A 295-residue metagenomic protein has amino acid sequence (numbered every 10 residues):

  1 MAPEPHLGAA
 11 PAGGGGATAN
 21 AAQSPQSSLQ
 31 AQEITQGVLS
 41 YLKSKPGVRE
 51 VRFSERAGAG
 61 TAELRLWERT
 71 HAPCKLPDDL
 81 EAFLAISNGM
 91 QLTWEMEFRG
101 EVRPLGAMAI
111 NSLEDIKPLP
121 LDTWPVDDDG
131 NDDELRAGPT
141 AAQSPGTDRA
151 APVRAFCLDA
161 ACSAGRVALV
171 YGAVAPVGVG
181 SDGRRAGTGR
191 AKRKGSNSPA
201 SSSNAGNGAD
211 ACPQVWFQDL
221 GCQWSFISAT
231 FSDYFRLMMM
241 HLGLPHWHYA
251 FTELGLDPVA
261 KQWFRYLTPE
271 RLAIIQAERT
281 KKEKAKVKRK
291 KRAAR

Functional and structural regions predicted by a protein language model:
A2-L169, V174-P176, A205, T252 (+3 more regions): A surface-exposed partner-binding patch
D127, V177, D182, G243-L244 (+3 more regions): N-terminal processing/targeting junctions
D133-A141, V177-N207: Intrinsically disordered, low-complexity domain-flanking/linker segments in eukaryotic proteins, enriched
R154, A211-P213: Core residues of folded domains in eukaryotic genome-function proteins
S163-A168, G178-V179, G221-A229: Short, surface-exposed beta-strand/loop "edge" segments at domain boundaries and coil↔beta transitions
T188-S198, K282-R295: Short Lys/Arg-rich cationic patches that frequently serve as NLS/NoLS or arginine-rich RNA/DNA-binding motifs
P213-Q223, A229-L254: Compact beta-sheet-dominated globular domain cores
H246-E270: Short linear, low-complexity motifs centered on an aromatic residue
